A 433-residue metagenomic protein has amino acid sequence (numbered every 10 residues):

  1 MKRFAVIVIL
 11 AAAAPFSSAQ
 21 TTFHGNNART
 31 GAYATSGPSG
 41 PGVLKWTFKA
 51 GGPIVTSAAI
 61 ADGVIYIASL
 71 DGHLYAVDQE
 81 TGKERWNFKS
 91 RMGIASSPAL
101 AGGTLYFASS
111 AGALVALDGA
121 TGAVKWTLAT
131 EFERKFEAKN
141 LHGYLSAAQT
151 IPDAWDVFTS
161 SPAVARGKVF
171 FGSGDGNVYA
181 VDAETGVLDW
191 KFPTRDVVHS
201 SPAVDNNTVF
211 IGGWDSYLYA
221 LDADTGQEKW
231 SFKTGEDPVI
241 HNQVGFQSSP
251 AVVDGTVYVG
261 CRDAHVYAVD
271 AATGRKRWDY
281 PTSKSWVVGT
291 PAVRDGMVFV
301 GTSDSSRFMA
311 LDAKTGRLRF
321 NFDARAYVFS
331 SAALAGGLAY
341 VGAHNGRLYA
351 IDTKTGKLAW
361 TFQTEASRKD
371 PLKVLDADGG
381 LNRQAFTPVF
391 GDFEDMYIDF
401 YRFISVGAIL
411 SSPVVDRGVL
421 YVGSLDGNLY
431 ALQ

Functional and structural regions predicted by a protein language model:
I9-S17: Hydrophobic h-region of N-terminal signal peptides that target proteins for export in Gram-negative bacteria
S18-P38: Sequence/structural signature of beta-propeller modules and their immediately flanking N-terminal secretory/stalk
N27, G40, W46-A59, E84-A101 (+10 more regions): Extracytoplasmic beta-rich repeat domains
S69, S109-S110, S173-G174, G213-W214 (+4 more regions): Structural signature of WD-repeat beta-propellers
D78-T81, D118-T121, D182-T185, D222-T225 (+4 more regions): Short loop/turn segments that connect beta-strands within beta-propeller blades
I404-Q433: Blade-level signature of beta-propeller repeat domains, shared across WD40, Kelch, NHL, RCC1 and BNR/Asp-box propellers
